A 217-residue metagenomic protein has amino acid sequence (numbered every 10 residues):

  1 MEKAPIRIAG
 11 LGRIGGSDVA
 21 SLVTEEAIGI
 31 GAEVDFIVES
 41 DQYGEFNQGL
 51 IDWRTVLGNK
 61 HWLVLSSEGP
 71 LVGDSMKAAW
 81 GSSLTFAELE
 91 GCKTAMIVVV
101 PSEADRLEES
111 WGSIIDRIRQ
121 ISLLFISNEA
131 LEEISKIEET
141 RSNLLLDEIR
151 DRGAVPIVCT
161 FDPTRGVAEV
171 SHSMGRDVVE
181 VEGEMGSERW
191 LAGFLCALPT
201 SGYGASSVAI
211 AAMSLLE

Functional and structural regions predicted by a protein language model:
M1-E184, L195-E217: Ribokinase/PfkB-type carbohydrate-kinase core domain
S187: Short, conserved glycine- and acidic-residue-centered signature motifs in active-site or ligand-binding loops
